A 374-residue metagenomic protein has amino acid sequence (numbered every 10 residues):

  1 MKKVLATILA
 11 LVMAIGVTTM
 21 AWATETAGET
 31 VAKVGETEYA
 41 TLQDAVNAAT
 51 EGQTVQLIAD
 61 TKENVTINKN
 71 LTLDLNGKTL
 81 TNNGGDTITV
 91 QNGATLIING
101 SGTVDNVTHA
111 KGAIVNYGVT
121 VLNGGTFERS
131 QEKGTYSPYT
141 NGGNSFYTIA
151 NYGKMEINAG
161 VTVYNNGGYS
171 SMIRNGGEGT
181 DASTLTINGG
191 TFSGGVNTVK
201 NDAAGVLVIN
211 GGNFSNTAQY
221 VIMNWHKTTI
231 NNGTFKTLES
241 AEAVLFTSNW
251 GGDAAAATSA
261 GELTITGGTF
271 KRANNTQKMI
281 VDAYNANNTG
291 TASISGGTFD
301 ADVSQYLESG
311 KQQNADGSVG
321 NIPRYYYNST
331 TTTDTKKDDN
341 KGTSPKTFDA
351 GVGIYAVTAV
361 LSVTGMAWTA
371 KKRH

Functional and structural regions predicted by a protein language model:
M1-T24, H374: Sec-dependent, cleavable N-terminal signal peptides
I15-E29, G342-G351: Sec-dependent signal peptide cleavage junction
G28-I58: Acidic Gly/Asp/Thr-rich repetitive segments characteristic of extracellular carbohydrate-active and adhesion proteins
Q53-G84, G168, F235: N-terminal extracellular ligand-recognition/capping segment immediately after the signal peptide
T66-T72, T89-N106, A113-S137, G142-N166 (+6 more regions): Surface-exposed loop/turn motifs in large extracellular/passenger domains
S329-T343: Ser/Thr/Gly/Pro-rich low-complexity, disordered linker/stalk segments of secreted and cell-surface proteins
A350-K372: A cross-kingdom C-terminal cell-surface attachment/processing module
